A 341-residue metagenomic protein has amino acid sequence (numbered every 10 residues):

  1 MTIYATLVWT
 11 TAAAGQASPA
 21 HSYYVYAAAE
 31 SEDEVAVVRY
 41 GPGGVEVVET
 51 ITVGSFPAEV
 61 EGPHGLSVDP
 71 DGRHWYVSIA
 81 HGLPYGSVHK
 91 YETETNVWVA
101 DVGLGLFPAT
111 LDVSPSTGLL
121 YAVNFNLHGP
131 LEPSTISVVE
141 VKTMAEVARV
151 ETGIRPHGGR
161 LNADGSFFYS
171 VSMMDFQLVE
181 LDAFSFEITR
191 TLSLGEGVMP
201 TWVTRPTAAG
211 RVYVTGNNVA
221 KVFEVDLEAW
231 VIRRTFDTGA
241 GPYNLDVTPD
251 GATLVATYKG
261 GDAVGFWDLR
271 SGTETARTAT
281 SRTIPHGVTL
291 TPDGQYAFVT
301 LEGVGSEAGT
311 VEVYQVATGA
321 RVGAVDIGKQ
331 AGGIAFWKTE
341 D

Functional and structural regions predicted by a protein language model:
M1-T11: Bacterial N-terminal signal peptides
G15-D341: Predominantly soluble domains enriched in secretory-pathway, periplasmic, or organellar proteins
